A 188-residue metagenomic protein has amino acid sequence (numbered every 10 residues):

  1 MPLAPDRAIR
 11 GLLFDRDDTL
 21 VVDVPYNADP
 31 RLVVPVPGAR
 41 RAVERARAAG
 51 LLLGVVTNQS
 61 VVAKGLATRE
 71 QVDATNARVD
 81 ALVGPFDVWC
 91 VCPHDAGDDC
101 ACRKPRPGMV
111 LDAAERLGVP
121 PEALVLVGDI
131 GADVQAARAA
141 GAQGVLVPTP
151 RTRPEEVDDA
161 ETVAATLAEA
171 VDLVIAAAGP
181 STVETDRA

Functional and structural regions predicted by a protein language model:
M1-R16, D172-A188: Non-catalytic pre-domain segments flanking phosphatase-related domains
P2-G54: Active-site neighborhood of HAD-like aspartate-dependent phosphohydrolases
R16-P37, V62-Q71, A81, H94-A101: Metal-dependent phosphoesterase signature
A39, V43-N76, F86-D98, A137: Substrate-recognition element of Asp-dependent hydrolases with the DxDx(T/V) motif
T75-V91, E155-A176: Structural recognition of alpha->loop->beta junctions
A101-G131: Conserved Lys-Pro-Asp/Glu-containing loop-to-beta segment of HAD-superfamily phosphomonoesterases, centered on
V125-T162: Acidic, Mg2+-coordinating phosphoryl-transfer loop and its flanking beta/alpha structural elements, shared across
